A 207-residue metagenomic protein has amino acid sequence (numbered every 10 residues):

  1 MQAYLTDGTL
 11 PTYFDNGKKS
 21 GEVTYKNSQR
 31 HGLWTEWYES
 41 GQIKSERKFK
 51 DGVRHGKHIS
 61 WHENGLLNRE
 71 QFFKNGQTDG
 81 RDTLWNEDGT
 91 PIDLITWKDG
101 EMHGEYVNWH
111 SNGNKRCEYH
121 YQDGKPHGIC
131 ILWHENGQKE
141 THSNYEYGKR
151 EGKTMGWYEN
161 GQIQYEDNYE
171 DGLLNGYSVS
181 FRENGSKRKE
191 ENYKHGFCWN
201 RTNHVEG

Functional and structural regions predicted by a protein language model:
M1-G207: Glycine/tyrosine- and acidic-biased, solvent-exposed loop/turn segments at the edges of beta-strands
